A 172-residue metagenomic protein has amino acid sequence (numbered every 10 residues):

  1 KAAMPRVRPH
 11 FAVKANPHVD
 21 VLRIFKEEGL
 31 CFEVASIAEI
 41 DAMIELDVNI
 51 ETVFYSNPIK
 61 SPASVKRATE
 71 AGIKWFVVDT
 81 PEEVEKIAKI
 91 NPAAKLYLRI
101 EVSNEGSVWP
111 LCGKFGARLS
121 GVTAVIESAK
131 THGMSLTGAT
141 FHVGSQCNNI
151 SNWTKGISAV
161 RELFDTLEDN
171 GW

Functional and structural regions predicted by a protein language model:
K1-A3: A short, N-terminal amphipathic alpha-helix
V7-W172: Active-site-proximal beta-alpha core segment in soluble small-molecule metabolic enzymes
